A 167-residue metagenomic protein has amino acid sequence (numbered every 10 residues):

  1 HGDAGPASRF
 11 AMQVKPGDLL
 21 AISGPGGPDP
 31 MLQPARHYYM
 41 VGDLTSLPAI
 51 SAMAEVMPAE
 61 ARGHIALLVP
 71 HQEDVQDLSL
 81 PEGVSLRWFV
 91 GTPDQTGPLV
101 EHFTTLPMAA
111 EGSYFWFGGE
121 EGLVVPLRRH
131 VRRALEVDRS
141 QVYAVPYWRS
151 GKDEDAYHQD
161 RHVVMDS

Functional and structural regions predicted by a protein language model:
H1-S167: Extended, composition-driven regions rather than compact fold-specific motifs
